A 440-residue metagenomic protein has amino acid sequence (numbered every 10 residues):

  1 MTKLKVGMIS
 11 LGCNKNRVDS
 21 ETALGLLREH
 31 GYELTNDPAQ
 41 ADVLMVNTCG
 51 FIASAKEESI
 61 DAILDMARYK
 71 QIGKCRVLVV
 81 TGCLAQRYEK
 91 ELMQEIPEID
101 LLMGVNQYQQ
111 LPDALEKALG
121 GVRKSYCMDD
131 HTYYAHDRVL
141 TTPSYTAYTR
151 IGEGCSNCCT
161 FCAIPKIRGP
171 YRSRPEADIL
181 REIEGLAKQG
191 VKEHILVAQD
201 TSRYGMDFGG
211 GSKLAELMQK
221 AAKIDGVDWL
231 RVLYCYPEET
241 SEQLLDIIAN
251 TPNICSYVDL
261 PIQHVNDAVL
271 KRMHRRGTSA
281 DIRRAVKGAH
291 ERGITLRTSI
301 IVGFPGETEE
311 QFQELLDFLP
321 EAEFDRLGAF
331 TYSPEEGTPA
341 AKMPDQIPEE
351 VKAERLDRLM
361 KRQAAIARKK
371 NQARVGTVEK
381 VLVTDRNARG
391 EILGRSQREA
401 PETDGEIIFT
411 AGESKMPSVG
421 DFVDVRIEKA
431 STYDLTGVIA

Functional and structural regions predicted by a protein language model:
M1-Y204, K213, Q243, P252 (+5 more regions): Proteins enriched for Cys/Gly/acidic motifs involved in redox and nucleic-acid/cofactor modification
S10-L11, K166-G169, W229-E238, N266-R275 (+3 more regions): Conserved strand-turn element in the central/C-terminal portion of the radical SAM core barrel that lines
I179, L196, V232, L260 (+6 more regions): Conserved, mostly hydrophobic/aromatic
K188, A215-E216, K223-I224, W229 (+1 more regions): Radical SAM/AdoMet-radical enzyme domain recognition
K192, D228, D325, D421: Short acidic/polar active-site loop segments enriched in Thr and Asp
K192-E193, G205, A221, L296: Structured catalytic core of nucleotide-sugar glycosyltransferases
G209-K220, E242-S256, E307-D325, E349-E354 (+1 more regions): Short, electropositive alpha-helical surface patch
K342-A440: Terminal RNA-binding accessory module
